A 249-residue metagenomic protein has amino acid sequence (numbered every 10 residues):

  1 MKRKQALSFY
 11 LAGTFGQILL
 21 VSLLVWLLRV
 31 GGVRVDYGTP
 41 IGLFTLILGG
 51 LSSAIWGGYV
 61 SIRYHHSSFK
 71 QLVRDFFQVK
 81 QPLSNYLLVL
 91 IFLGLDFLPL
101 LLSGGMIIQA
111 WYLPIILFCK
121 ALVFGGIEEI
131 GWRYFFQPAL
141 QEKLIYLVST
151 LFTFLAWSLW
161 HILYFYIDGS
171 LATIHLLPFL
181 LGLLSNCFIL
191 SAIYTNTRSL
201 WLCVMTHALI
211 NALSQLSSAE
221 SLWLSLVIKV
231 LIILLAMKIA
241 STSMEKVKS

Functional and structural regions predicted by a protein language model:
K2-G16, Y37-L46, Y64-L98, W111-Y112 (+1 more regions): Interfacial transmembrane-helix boundary/kink motif in multi-pass membrane proteins
F9-I62, W111, I115-I116, K120 (+1 more regions): Alpha-helical transmembrane segments in multi-pass membrane proteins
F15, L90, F118, L122 (+6 more regions): Residue-level signature of the transmembrane alpha-helical core of multi-pass small-molecule transporters
F15-L23, L93-L101, F154-Y164, A208-L216: Aromatic-anchored segments of alpha-helical transmembrane domains
I18, I127-F154, T195-S199: Membrane-interface helix/loop boundary segments of multi-pass membrane proteins
S22, H175-I232: Functionally important transmembrane alpha-helices
I62-S67, K238-S249: Membrane-interface capping segments at transmembrane-helix boundaries
M106-F118, I167-L181: Juxtamembrane helix-entry segments on the extracytoplasmic side of multipass membrane proteins
